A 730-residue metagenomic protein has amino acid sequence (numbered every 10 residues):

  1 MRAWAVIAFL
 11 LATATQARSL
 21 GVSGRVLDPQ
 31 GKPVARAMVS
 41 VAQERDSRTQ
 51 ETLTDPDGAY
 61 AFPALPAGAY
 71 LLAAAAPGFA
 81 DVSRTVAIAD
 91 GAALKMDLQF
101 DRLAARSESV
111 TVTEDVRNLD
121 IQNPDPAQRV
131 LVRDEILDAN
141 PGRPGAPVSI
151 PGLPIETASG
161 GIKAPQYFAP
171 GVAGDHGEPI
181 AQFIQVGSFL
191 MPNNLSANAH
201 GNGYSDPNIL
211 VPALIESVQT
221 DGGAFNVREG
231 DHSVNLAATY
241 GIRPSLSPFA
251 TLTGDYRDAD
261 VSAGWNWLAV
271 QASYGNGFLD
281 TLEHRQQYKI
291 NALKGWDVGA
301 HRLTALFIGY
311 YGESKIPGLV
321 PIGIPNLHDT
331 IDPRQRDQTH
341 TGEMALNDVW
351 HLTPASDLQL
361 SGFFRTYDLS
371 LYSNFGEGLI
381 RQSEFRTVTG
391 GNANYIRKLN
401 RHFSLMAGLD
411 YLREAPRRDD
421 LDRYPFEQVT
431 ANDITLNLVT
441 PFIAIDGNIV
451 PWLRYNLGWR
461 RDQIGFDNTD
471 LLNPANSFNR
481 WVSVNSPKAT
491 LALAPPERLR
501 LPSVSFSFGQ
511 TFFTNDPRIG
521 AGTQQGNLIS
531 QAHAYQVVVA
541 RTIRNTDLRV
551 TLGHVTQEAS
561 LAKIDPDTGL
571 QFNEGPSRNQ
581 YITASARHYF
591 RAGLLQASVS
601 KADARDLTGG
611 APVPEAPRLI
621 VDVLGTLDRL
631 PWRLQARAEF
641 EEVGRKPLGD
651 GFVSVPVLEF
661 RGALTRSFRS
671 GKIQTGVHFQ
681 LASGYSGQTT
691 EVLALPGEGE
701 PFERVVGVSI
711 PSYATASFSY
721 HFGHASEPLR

Functional and structural regions predicted by a protein language model:
A14-D115, L119, G447: Periplasm-facing N-terminal accessory domains of Gram-negative outer-membrane beta-barrel systems
E44-Q50, V110-G142, A164-Q166, N194-H200: N-terminal periplasmic "start-of-domain" segments of outer-membrane beta-barrel proteins
P144-N193, G223, F513: Extracytoplasmic beta-strand/coil segments of soluble accessory domains associated with Gram-negative outer-membrane
F189-G222: Short acidic/polar hinge/loop motifs at secondary-structure boundaries that mediate gating or recognition
T253-G275, L279-P317, R334-D357, L399-N400 (+1 more regions): Transmembrane beta-barrel wall of Gram-negative outer-membrane proteins
D357-S373, A492-P496, R500-F513, I529-D606: Membrane-embedded beta-barrel scaffold of Gram-negative outer-membrane proteins
P451-Y455, Q463-I464, G553-T556, N573-D650 (+1 more regions): Gram-negative outer-membrane beta-barrel transporters
L664-R730: C-terminal beta-signal and adjacent terminal beta-strands/loops of Gram-negative outer-membrane beta-barrel proteins
